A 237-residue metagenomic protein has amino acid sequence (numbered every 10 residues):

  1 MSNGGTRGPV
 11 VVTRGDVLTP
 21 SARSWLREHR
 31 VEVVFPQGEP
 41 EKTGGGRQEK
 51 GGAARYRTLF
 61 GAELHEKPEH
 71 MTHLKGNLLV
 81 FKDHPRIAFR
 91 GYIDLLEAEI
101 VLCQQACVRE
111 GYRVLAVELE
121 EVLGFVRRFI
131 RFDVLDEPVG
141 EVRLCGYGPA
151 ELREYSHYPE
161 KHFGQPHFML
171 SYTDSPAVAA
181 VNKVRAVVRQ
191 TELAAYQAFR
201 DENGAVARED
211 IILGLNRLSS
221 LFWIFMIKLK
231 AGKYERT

Functional and structural regions predicted by a protein language model:
M1-S2: Structure-specific endonuclease nuclease cores
T6-L18: Extracellular/luminal Protease-associated
P20-S24, E28-T237: Phosphate/pyrophosphate-binding loop motifs in nucleotide- or prenyl diphosphate-using proteins
